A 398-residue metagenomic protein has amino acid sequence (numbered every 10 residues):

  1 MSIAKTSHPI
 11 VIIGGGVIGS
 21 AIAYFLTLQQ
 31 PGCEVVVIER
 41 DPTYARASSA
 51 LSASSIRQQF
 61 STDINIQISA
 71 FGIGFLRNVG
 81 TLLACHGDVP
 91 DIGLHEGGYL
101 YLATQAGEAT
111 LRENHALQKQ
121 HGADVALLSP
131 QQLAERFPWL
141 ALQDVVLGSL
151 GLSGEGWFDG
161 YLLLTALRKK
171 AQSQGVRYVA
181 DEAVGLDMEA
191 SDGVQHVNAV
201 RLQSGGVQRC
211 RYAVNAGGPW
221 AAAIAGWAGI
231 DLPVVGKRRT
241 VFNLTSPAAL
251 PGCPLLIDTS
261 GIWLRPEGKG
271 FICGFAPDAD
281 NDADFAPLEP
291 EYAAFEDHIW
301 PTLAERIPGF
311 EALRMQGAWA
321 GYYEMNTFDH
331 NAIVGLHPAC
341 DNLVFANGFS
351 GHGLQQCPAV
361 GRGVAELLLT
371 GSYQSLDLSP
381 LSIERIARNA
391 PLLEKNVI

Functional and structural regions predicted by a protein language model:
I3-I18, V36: Beta1/beta-strand and adjacent pyrophosphate-binding region of the FAD-binding site in flavoprotein oxidoreductases
T27-S49: Glycine-rich FAD pyrophosphate-binding loop
S54-R136, G261-W263, L303-A304: Dinucleotide-binding Rossmann-like beta1-alpha1 core, especially the glycine-rich loop that anchors the ADP
H95, L102-Q174, V179-A180, G185-H196: Flavin (FAD/FMN) cofactor-binding and adjacent substrate-gating region of FAD-dependent oxidoreductase domains
G160, A304-I398: C-terminal catalytic lobe of FAD-dependent flavoproteins
G185-R209, A213: Conserved beta-strand-loop-beta-strand element in the redox core of flavoprotein oxidoreductases
S204-C253: Central helical "cap/lid" subdomain
D231, T245-N342: Active-site lid/adjacent beta-loop-alpha segment flanking the redox-cofactor pocket in flavoenzymes
